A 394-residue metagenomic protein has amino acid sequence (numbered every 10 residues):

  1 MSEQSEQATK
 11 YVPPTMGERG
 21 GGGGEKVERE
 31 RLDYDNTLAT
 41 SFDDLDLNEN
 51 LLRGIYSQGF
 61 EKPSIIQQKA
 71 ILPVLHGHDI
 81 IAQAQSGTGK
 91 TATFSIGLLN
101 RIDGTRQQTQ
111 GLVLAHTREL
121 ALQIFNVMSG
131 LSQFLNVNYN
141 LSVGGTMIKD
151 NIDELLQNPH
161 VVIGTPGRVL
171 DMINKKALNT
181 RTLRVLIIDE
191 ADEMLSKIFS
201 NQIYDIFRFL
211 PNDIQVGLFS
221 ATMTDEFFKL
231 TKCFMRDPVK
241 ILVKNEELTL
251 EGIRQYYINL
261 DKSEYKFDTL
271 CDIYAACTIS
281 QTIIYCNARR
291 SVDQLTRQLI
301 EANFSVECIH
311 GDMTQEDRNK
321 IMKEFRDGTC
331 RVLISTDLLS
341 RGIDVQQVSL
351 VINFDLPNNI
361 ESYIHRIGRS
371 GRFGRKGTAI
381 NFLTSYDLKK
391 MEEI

Functional and structural regions predicted by a protein language model:
M1-R29: Low-complexity, prion-like intrinsically disordered regions of RNA granule-associated mRNA regulation factors, enriched
S2-Q7, E28-I394: Conserved helicase RecA-like core
